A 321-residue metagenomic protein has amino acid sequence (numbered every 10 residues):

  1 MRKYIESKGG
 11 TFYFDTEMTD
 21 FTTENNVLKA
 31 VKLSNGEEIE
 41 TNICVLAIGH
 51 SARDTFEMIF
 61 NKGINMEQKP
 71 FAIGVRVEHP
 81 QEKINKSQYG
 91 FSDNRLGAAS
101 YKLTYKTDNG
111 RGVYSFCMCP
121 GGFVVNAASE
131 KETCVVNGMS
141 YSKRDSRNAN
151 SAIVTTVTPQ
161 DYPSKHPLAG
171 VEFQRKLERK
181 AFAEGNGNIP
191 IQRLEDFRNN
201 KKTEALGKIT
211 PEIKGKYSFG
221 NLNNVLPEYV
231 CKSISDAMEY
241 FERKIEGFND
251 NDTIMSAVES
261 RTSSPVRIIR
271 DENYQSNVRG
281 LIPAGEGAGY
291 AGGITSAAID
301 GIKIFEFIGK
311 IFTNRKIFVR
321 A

Functional and structural regions predicted by a protein language model:
M1-A321: Residues forming the flavin
